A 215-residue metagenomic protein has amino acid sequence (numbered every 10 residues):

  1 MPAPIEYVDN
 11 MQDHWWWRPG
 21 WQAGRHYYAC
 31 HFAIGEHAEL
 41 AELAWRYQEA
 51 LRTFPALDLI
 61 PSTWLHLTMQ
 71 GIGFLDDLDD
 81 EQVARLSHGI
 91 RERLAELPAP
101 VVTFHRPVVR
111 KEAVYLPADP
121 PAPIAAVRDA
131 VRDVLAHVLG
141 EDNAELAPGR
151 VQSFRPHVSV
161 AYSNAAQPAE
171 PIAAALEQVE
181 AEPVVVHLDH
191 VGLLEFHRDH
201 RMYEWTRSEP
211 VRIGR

Functional and structural regions predicted by a protein language model:
M1-R215: Histidine-dependent nucleotide/RNA phosphoesterase domain, centered on the 2H-phosphoesterase fold with its duplicated
